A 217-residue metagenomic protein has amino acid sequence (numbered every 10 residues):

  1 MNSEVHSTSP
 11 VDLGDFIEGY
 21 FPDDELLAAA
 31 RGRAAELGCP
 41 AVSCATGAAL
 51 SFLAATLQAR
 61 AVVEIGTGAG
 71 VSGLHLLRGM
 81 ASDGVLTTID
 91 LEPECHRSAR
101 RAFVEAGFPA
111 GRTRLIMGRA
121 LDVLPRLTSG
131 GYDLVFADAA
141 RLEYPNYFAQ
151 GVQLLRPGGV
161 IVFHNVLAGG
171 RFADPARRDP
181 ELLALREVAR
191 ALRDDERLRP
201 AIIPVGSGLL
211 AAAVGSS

Functional and structural regions predicted by a protein language model:
M1-L134, R141-V162, V166-S217: A short alpha-helical cap/connector motif
